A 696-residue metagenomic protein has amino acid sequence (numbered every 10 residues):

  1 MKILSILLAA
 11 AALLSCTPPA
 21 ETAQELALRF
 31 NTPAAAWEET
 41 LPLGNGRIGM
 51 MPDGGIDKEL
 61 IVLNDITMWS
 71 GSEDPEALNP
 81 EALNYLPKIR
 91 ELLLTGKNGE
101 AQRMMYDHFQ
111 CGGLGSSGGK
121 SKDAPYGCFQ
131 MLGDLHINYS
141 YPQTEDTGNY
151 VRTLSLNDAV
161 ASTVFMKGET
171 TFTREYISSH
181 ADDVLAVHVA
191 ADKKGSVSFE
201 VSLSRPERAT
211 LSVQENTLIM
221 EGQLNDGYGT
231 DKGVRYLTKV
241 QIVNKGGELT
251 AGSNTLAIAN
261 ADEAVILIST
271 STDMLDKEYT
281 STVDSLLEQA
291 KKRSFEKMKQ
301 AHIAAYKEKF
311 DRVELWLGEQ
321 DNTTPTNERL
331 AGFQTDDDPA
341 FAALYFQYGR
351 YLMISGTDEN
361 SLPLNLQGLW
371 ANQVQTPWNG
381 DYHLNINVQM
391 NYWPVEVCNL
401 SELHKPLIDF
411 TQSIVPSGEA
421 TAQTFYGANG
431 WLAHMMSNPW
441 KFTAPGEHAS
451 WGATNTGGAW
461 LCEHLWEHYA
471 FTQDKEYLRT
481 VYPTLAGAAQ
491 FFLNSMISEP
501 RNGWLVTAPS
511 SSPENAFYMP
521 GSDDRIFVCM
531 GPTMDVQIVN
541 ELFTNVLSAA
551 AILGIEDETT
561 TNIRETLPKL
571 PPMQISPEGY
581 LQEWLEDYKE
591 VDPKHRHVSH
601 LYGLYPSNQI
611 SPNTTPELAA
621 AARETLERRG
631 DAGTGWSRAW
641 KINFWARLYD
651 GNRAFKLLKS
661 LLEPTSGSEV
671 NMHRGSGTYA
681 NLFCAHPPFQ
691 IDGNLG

Functional and structural regions predicted by a protein language model:
M1-L8: Sec-dependent signal peptide recognition, specifically the positively charged N-region followed immediately by
L8-Q24: Bacterial Sec-dependent signal peptides at the C-terminal "C-region" and cleavage site
A20-S450, T456, L465-Y469, A489 (+7 more regions): Aromatic-residue-lined binding/catalytic grooves and analogous aromatic/hydrophobic interfacial grooves in multimeric
N387, G457-H468, Y477-N494, S637 (+1 more regions): Extended, hydrophobic alpha-helical segments in both membrane/secreted and soluble proteins
G487, F491-A549: Acidic/histidine-rich catalytic neighborhood
P687-G696: Repeat-solenoid scaffold signature
